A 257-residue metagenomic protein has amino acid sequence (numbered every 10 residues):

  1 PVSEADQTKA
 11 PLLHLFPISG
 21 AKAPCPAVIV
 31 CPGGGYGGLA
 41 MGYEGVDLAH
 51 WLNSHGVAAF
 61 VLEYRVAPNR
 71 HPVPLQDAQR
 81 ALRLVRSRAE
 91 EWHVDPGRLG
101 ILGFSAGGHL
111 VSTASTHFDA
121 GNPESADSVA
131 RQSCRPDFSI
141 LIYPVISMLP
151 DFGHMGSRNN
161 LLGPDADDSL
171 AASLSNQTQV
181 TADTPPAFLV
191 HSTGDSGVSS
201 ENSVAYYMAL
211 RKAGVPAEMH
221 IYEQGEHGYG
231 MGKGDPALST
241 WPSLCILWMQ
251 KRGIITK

Functional and structural regions predicted by a protein language model:
P11, S125-V129, P164-Q179, T184-P185: Active-site nucleophile elbow and catalytic-triad environment of alpha/beta-hydrolase enzymes
F16, V190, S200-K257: C-terminal catalytic histidine-bearing segment of alpha/beta-hydrolase fold enzymes
P24-G33: Short beta-strand element of the alpha/beta-hydrolase
P32-G37, T193: Active-site glycine-rich loops that stabilize anionic/oxyanionic intermediates across multiple enzyme folds
A40-D47, F60-P96, D235-T240: Catalytic nucleophile-loop/oxyanion-hole region of alpha/beta-hydrolase and closely related hydrolase-like folds
R80-S157, A171-A172, N176: Primarily recognizes the serine-hydrolase "nucleophile elbow" in alpha/beta-hydrolase and SGNH/GDSL folds
M148, G194-V198: Acidic catalytic loop of the alpha/beta-hydrolase fold
D183, L189-H191, D195: Short beta-strand/loop motif that positions the catalytic acidic residue of the alpha/beta-hydrolase fold
